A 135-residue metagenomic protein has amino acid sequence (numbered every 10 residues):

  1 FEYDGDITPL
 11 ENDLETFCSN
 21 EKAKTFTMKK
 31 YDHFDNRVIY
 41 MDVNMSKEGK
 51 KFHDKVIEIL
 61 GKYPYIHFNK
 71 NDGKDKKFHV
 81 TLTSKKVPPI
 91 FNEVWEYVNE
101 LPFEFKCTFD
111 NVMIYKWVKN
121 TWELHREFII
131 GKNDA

Functional and structural regions predicted by a protein language model:
F1-A135: Histidine-dependent nucleotide/RNA phosphoesterase domain, centered on the 2H-phosphoesterase fold with its duplicated
